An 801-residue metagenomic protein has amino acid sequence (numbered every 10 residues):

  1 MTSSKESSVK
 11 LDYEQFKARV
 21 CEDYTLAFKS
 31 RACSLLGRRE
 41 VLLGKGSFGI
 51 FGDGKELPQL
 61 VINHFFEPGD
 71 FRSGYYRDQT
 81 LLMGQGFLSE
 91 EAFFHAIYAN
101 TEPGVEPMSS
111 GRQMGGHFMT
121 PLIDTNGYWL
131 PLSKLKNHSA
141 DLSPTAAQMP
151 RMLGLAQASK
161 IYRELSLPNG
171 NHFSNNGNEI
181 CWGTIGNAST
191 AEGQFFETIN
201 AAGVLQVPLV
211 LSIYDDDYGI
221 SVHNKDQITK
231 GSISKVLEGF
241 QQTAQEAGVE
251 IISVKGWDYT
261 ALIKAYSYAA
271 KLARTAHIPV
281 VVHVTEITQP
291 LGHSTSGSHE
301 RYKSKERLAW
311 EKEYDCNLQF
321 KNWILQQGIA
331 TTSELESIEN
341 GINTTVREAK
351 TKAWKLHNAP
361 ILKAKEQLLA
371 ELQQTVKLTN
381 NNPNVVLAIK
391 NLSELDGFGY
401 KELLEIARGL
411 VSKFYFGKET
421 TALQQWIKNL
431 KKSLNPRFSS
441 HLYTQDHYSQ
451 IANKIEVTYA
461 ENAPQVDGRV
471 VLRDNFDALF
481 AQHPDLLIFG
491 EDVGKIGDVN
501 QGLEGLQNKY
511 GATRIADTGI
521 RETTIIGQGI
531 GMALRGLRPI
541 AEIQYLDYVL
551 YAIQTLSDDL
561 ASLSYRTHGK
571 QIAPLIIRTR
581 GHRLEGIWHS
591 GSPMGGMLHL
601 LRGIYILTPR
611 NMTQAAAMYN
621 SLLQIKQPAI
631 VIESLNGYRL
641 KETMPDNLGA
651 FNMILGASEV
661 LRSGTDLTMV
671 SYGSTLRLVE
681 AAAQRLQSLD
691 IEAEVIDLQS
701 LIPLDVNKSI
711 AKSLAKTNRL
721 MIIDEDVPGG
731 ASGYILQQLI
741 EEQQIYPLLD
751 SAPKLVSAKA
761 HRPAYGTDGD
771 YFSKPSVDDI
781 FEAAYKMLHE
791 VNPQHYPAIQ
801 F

Functional and structural regions predicted by a protein language model:
M1-S89, N462-V471, N475-H483, D492 (+1 more regions): N-terminal amphipathic, basic-rich helices that act as targeting or association modules
L35-S212, D217-G219, H223-Q241, E246 (+3 more regions): Cofactor-binding active-site loop characterized by glycine-rich and histidine/acidic residues
E56, N137-D216, V254-L272, L487 (+4 more regions): Thiamine diphosphate
G74-Y76, A146, T184-I185, L211-D215 (+8 more regions): Short beta-strand segments
W129-S139, T420-V457, L600-I606, T613-D646: Helix-enriched interaction subdomains in cytosolic or periplasmic regions, typified by TIR/SEFIR signaling/NADase cores
L209, I213-G397, E402-L403, L635-F801: Thiamine diphosphate
N382-Q528, A533-R535, D547: Non-catalytic terminal/interface segments that mediate subunit docking, oligomerization, and allosteric communication
Q571, G581-E585, H589, M594 (+3 more regions): Active-site phosphate/pyrophosphate-binding segments
